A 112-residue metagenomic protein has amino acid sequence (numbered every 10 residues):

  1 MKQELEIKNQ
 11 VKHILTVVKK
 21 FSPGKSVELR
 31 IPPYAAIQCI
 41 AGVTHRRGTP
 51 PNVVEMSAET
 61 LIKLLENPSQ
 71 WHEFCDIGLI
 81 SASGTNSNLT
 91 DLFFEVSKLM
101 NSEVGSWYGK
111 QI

Functional and structural regions predicted by a protein language model:
M1-I37, V96-I112: Acidic, aliphatic-rich amphipathic alpha-helical segments
R30, A36-C39, K63-L64, L79: Residue-level preference for alpha-helix termini and adjacent loops
P33-A35, V43, T60, N86: A broadly conserved detector of short glycine/acidic/proline-rich loop/turn motifs that flank catalytic sites and bind
Q38, V43-T44, V53-S57: Compact, glycine-rich, soluble single-domain proteins
T49-I112: C-terminal interaction segments
